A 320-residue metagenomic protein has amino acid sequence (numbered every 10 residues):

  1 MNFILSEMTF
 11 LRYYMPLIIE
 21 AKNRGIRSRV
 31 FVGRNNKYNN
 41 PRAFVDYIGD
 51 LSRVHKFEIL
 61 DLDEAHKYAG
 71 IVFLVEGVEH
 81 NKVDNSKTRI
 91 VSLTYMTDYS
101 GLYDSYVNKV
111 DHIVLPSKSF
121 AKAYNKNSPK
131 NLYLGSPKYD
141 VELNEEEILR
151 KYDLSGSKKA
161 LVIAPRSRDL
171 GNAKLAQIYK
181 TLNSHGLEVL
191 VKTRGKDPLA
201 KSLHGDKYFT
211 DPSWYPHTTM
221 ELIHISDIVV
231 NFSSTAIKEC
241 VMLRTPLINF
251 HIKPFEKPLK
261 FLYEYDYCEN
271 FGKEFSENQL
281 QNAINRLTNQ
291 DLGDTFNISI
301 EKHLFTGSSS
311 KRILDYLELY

Functional and structural regions predicted by a protein language model:
N2-E145, D169-G171, D197: Active-site and donor-binding regions of nucleotide-sugar-utilizing enzymes
N2-F10, Y14, L93-M96, L134-L199 (+1 more regions): Active-site donor-nucleotide binding/catalytic segment of nucleotide-sugar enzymes
E20, K82, T181, L222 (+1 more regions): Hydrophobic/aromatic ligand-binding patch that stacks against planar heteroaromatic rings of cofactors or nucleotides
R29-L51, I163-R168, K180-Y215, Y263: Catalytic donor nucleotide-activated moiety binding site of glycosyltransferases and closely related
I59-A65, G195-L243, L247, P254: Donor nucleotide-activated moiety binding/catalytic core segment of transferases that use nucleotide-activated donors
V107, K126-N127, Y133, T235-H303: Catalytic binding pocket for nucleotide-activated donors in carbohydrate/polymer assembly enzymes
A283-Q290, R312-Y320: C-terminal alpha-helix
